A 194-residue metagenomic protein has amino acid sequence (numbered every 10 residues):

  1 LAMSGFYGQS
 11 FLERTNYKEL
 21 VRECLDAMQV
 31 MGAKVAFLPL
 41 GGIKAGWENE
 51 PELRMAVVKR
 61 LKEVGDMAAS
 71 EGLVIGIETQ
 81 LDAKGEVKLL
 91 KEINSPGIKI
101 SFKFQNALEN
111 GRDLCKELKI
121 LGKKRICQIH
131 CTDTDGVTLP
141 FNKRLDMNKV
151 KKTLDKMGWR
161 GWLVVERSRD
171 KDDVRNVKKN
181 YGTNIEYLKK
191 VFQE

Functional and structural regions predicted by a protein language model:
A2-Y7, K143: Generic low-polarity alpha-helical segments
F6-S10, G42-G46, T134-V137, R169-D172: A short, flexible beta-alpha/helix-coil linker loop
G8-I100, A107-E109: Active-site acidic/histidine proton-transfer and metal-coordination neighborhood in alpha/beta enzyme cores
S70, A83-E194: Histidine-acidic metal/acid-base catalytic patches
